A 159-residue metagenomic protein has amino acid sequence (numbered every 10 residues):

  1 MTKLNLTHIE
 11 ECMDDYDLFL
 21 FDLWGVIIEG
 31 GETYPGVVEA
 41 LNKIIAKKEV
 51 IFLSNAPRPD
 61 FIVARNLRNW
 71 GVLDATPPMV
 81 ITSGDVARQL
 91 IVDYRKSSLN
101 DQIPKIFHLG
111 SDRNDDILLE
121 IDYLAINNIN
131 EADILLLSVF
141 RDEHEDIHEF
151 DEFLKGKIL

Functional and structural regions predicted by a protein language model:
M1-L159: HAD-like aspartate-dependent phosphatase fold
